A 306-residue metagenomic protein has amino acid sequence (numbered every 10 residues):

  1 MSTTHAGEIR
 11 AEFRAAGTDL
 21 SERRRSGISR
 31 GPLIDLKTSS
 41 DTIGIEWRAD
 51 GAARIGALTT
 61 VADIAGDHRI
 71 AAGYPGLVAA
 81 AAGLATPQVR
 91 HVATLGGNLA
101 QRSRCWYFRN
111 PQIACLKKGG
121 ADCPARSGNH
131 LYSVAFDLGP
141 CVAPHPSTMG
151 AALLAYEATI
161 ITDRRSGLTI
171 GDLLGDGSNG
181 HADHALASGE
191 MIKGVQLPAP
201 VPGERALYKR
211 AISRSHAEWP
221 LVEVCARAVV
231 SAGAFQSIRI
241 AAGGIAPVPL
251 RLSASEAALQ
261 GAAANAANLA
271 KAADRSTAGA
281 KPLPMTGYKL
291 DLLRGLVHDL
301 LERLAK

Functional and structural regions predicted by a protein language model:
M1-K306: C-terminal structural segment of proteins
